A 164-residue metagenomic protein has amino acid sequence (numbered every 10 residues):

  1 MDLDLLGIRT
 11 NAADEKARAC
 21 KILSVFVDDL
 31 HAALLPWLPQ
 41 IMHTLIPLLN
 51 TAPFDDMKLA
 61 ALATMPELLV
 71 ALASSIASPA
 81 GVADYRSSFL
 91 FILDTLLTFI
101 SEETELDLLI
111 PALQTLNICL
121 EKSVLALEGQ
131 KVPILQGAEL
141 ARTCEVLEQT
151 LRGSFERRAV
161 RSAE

Functional and structural regions predicted by a protein language model:
M1-E164: Karyopherin-beta/Importin-beta family HEAT-repeat alpha-solenoid scaffold
